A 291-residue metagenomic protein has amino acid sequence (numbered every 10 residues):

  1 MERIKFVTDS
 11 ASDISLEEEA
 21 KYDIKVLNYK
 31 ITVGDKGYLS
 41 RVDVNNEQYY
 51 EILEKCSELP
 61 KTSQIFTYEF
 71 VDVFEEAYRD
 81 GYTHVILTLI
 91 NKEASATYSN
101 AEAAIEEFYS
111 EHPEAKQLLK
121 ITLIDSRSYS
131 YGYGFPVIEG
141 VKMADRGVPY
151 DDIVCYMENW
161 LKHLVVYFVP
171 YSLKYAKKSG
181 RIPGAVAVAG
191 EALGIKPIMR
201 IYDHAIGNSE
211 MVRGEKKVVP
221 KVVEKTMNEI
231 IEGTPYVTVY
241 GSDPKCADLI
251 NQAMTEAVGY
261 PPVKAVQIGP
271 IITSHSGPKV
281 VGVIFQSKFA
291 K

Functional and structural regions predicted by a protein language model:
E2-K5, A11-E19, I24-K25, K30-T32 (+6 more regions): Mixed-charge interfacial surface used for oligomerization/domain docking and macromolecular partner engagement
G37-L87, K92-N100, Y109-S110: Class I S-adenosyl-L-methionine
